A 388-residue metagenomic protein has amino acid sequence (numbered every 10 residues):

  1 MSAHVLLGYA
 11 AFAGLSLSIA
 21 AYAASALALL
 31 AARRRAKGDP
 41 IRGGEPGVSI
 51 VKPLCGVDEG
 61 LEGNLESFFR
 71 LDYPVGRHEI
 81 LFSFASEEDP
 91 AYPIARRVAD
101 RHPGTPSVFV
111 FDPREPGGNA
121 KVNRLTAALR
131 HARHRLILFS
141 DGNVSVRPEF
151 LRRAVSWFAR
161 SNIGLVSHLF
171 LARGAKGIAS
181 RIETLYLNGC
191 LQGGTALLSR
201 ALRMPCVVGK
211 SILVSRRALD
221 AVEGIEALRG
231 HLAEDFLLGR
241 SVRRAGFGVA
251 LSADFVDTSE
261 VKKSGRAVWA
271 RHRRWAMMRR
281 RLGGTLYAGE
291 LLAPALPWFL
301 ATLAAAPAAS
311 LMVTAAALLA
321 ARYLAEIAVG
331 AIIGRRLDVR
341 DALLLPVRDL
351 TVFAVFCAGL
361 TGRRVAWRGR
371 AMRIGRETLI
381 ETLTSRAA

Functional and structural regions predicted by a protein language model:
M1-G44, R181-L185, G193, L197 (+2 more regions): N-terminal membrane-anchoring/stem segments of glycan-assembly enzymes
Y9, S16, A20, L27-A31 (+1 more regions): Membrane-embedded multi-pass helical conduit in multi-pass membrane proteins, especially envelope-biosynthetic
P46-S49, E79, L237: Cell-envelope/extracellular polymer assembly enzymes that use nucleotide-activated donors
V48-V57, N64, L71, S83-A85: A conserved hydrophobic helix/loop-capping motif in glycosyltransferases and polysaccharide synthases
E66-P116: Acidic donor-binding segment of Leloir-type glycosyltransferases
P90, D141-W157: Acidic donor-binding/catalytic loop of UDP-sugar-dependent glycosyltransferases, especially processive GT2
A99-R130, H134, R153-V222, E226 (+4 more regions): Long helical/loop segments within the catalytic core of UDP-sugar-dependent glycosyltransferases, especially the large
G230, F236-T258: Catalytic donor-sugar/metal-binding loop of nucleotide-sugar-dependent glycosyltransferases
